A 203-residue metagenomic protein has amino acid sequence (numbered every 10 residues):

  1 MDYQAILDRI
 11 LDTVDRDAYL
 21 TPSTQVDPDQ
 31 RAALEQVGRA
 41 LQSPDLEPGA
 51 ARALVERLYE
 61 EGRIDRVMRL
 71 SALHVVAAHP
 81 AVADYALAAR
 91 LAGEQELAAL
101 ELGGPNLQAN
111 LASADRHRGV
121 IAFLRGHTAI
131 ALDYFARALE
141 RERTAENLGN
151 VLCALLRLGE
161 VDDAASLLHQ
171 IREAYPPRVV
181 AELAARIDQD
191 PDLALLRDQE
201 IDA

Functional and structural regions predicted by a protein language model:
L11, D15, Y19, S23 (+9 more regions): Amphipathic alpha-helical repeat scaffolds
R16-Q25, D45-L46, I64, V82: Charged, low-complexity interaction regions
A40-S43, L58-V67, L97-Q108, P177-V180: Flexible helix-coil transition and linker loops at the boundaries of alpha-helical arrays
R52, M68, A89, L132 (+3 more regions): Conserved positions within tetratricopeptide repeat
A72-R141, E146, N150-C153, R157 (+1 more regions): Alpha-helical adaptor scaffolds
N106-D115, N150-G159, V179-Q199: TPR/TPR-like alpha-solenoid helical repeat scaffolds
V120, L124-G126, R157-L167, P191-A203: Alpha-helical linker/edge segments of TPR/alpha-solenoid repeat scaffolds and analogous pre-/post-domain helices
